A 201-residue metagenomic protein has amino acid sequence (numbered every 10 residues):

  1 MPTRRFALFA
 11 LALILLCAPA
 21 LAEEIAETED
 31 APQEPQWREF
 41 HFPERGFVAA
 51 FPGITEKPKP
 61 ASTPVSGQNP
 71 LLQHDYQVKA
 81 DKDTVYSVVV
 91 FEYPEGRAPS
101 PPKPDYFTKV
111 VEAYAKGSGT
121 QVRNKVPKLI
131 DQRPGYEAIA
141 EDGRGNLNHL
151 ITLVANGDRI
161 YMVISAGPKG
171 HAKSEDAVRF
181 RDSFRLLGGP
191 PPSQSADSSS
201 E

Functional and structural regions predicted by a protein language model:
M1-A10: Bacterial N-terminal signal peptides that target proteins for export
F9-A18: Bacterial N-terminal signal peptides
A20-E24: Boundary at the C-terminal end of the N-terminal hydrophobic targeting segment
I25-E39: N-terminal low-complexity, Pro/Thr/Ser-rich intrinsically disordered segments that act as propeptides or flexible
P43, F47, I54-K57, K103-S118 (+1 more regions): Surface-exposed amphipathic alpha-helical segments
A50-Q77, K109-A155: Signature of long, low-cysteine stretches enriched in small and polar/charged residues
Q73-P104, M162-I164: A short acidic-to-branched-hydrophobic micro-motif
Y93-G96, G143-G145, G167-H171: Solvent-exposed loop/turn segments at secondary-structure junctions within structured extracellular/periplasmic domains
